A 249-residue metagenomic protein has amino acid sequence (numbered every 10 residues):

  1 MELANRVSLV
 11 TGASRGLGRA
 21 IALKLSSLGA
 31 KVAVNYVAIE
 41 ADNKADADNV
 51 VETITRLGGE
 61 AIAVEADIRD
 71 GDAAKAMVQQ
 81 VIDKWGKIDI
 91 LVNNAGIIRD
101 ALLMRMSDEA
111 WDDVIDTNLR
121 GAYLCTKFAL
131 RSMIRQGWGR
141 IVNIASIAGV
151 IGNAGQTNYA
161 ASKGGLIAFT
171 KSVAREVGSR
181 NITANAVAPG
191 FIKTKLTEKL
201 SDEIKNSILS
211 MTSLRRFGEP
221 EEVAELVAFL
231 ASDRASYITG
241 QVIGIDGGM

Functional and structural regions predicted by a protein language model:
M1-W85, R99, E109-A110: Short-chain dehydrogenase/reductase
E2, W138, R216-I245: C-terminal substrate-recognition "lid" of short-chain dehydrogenase/reductases
L102-L103, A110-I115, T197, I208: Substrate-binding pocket helix/loop in short-chain dehydrogenase/reductase
M104, I151-T157, S179-R180, R215 (+1 more regions): Active-site loop immediately N-terminal to the catalytic Tyr-X3-Lys motif of short-chain dehydrogenase/reductase
T126, S162, T170: Active-site helix of classical SDR
R131, R175-S179, S236: Alpha-helical segment proximal to the catalytic Tyr-Lys
S146: Residue(s) in the substrate-gating loop at a strand-loop-helix junction that position the organic substrate next
